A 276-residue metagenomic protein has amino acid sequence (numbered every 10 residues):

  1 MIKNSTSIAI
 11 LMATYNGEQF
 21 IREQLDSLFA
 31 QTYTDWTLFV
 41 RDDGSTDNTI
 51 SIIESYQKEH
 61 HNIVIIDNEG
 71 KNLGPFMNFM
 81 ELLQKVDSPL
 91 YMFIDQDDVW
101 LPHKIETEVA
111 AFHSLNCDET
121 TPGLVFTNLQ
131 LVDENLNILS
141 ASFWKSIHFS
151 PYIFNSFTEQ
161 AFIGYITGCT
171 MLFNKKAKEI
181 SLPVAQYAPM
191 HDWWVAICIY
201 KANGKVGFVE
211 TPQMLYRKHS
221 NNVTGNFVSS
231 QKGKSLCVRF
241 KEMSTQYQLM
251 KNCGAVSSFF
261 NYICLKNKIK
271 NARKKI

Functional and structural regions predicted by a protein language model:
M1-S229: Nucleotide-sugar donor-binding/catalytic module of glycosyltransferases that assemble extracellular/cell-envelope
G17, D97, K232, F259-K266: Helix-centric, low-specificity signal for extended rod-like, repetitive segments
Q31, A111, Q246, R273-K275: Enrichment for repetitive, rod-forming helical segments
S45, M243, K270-A272: General helical structural elements
M92, S235, Y247, Y262-C264 (+1 more regions): General helical secondary-structure elements
S150-P151, Y216-S257: Catalytic core of nucleotide-sugar-dependent glycosyltransferases
N252-I276: Membrane-interface aromatic/basic loop that binds lipid-linked glycans or pyrophosphate carriers, typified by
